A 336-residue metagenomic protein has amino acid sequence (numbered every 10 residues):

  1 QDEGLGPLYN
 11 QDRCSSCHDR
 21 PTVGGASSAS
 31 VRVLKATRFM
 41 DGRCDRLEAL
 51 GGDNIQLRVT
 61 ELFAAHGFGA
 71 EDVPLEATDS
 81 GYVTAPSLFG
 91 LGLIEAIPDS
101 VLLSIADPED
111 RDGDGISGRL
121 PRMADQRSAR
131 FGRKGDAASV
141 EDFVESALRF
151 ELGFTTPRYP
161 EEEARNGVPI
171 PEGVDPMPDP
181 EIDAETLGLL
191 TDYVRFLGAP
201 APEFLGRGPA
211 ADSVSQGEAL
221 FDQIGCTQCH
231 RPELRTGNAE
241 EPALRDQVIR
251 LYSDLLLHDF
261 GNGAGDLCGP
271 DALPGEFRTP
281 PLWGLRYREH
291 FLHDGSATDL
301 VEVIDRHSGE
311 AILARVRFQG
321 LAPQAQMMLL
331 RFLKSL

Functional and structural regions predicted by a protein language model:
Q1-L336: Periplasmic c-type cytochrome electron-transfer domains
